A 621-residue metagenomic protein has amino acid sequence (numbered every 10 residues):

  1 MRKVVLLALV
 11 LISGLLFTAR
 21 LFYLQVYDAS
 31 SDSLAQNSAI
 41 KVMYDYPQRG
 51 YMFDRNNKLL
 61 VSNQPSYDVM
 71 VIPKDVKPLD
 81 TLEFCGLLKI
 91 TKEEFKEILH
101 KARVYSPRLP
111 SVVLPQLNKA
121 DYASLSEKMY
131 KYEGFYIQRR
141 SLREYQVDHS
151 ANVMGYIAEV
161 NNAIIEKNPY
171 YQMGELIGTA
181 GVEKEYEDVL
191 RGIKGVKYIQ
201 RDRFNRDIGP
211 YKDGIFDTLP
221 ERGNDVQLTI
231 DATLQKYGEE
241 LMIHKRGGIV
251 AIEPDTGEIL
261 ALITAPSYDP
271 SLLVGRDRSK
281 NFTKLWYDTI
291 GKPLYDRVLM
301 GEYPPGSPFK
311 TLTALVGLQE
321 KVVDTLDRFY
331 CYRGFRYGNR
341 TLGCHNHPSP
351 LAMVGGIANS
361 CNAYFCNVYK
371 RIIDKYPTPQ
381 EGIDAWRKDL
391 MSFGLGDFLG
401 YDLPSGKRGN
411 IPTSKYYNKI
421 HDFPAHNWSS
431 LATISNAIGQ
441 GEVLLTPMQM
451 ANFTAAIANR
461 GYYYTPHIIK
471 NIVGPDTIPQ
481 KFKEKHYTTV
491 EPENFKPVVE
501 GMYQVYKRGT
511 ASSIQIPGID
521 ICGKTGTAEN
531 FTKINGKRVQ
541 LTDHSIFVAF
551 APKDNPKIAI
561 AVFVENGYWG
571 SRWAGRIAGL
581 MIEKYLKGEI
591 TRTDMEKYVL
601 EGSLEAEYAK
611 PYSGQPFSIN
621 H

Functional and structural regions predicted by a protein language model:
M1-S279, E302, G382-S392, S435-A437 (+4 more regions): Periplasmic/cell-envelope proteins involved in peptidoglycan metabolism and beta-lactam response
V61, D202-D207, K212-I215, D255-P308 (+2 more regions): Beta-lactam-recognizing serine transpeptidase/beta-lactamase-like catalytic domain environment
G474, V599-L600: N-terminal non-cleavable signal-anchor helices
